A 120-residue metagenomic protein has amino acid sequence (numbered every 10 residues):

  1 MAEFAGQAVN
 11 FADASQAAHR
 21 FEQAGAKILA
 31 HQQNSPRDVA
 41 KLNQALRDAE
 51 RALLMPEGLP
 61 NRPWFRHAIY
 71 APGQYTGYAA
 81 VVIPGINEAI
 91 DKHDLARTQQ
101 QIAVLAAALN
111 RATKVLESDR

Functional and structural regions predicted by a protein language model:
M1-R120: Secretory-pathway/membrane protein signature
